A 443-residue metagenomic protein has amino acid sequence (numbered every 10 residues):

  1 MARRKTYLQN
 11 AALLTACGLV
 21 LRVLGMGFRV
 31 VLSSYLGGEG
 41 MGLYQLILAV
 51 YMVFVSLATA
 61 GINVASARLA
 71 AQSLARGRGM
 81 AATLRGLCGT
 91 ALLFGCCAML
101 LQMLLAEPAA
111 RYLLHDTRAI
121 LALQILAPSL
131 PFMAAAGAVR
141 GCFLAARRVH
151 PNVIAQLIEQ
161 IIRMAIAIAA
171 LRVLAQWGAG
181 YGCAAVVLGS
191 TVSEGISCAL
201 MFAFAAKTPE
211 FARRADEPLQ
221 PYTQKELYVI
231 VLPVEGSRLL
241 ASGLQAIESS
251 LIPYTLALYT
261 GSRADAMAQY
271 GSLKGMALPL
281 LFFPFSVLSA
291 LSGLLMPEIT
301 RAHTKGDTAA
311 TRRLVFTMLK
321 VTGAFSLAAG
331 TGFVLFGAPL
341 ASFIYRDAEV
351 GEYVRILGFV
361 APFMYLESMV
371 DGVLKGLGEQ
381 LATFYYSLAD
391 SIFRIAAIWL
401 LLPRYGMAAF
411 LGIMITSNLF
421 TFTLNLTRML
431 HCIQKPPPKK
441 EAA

Functional and structural regions predicted by a protein language model:
M1-L24, P218-A241, R428-M429, I433-A443: N-terminal membrane topogenesis motif
T6-V64, M99, M103, S129-L130 (+1 more regions): Signature of the first transmembrane helix
L32-V53, C183-A184, K225-I230, V234 (+2 more regions): Interfacial/gating helices of multi-pass transporter permease domains
A60-A75, L281-K305: Helix-loop junctions and terminal segments of transmembrane helices in multi-pass membrane transport/translocation
I62-E107, L121, A134, A309-A329: Membrane-water interface segments that mark the loop-to-transmembrane alpha-helix transition
C97-I120, A328-R346: Short membrane-interface helical motifs at transmembrane helix boundaries in multi-pass membrane transporters
F132-A155, F359-A389: Membrane-interface junctions at transmembrane-helix termini in multi-pass inner-membrane proteins
A155-A169, W177-K207, D390-I392, M407-H431: Hydrophobic alpha-helical transmembrane segments
